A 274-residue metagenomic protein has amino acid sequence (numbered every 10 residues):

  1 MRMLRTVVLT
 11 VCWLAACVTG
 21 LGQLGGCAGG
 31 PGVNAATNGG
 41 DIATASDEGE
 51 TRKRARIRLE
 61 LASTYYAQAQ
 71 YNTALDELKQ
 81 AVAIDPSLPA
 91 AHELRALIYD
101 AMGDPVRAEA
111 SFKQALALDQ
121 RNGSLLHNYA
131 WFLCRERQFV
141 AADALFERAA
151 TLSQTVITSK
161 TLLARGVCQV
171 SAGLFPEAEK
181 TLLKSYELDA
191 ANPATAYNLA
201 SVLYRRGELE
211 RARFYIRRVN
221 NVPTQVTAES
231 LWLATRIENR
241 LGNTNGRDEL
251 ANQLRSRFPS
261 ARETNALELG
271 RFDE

Functional and structural regions predicted by a protein language model:
C27-K79, A83-D85, E268-E274: N-terminal leader/linker segments that initiate helical-solenoid repeat arrays
P31-S46, N221-E274: Terminal, low-structured helical/coil segments at or just beyond the last alpha-helical repeat
E48, A55, P89-A90, G123-S124 (+4 more regions): Helix-start (N-cap) detector for alpha-helical repeat units in TPR-like alpha-solenoids, especially tetratricopeptide
E50, I84, L118-D119, L152-Q154 (+3 more regions): Structural marker of alpha-solenoid helical repeat scaffolds
E60, L94-L97, N128, L162-A164 (+2 more regions): Canonical tetratricopeptide repeat
Q80-A81, Q114-A115, R148-L152, K184-S185 (+2 more regions): Canonical positions in the second alpha-helix
